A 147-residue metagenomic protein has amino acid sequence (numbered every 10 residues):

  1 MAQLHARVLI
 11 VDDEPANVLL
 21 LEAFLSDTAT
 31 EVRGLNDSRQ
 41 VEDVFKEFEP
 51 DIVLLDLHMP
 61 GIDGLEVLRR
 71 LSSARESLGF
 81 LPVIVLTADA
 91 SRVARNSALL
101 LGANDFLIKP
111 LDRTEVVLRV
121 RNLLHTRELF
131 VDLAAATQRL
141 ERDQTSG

Functional and structural regions predicted by a protein language model:
P15-R33, D43-K46: Two-component/phosphorelay signaling modules centered on CheY-like receiver
A16, N36-D37, D63-R69: Acidic catalytic/metal-coordinating carboxylates
V18, L55, P60-L65, S91 (+1 more regions): The feature encodes the CheY-like receiver
D43, L65-L78: Short amphipathic alpha-helix used as the core "switch/output" element in two-component signaling
F48-L54: Active-site beta3 strand of CheY-like receiver
E66, G79, A90-D105: Alpha4 helix (beta4-alpha4-beta5 surface) of REC/receiver domains from two-component response regulators
L111-V120, L124, E128: C-terminal output helix
